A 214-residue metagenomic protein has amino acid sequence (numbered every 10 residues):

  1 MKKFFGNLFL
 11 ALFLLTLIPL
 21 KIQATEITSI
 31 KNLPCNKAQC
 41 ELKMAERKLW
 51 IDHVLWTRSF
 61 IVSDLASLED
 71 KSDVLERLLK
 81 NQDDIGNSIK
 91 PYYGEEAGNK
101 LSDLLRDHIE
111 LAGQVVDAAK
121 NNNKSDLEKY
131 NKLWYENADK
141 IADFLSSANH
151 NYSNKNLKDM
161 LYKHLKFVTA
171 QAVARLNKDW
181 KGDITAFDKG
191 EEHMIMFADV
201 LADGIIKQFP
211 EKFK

Functional and structural regions predicted by a protein language model:
M1-F9: Bacterial N-terminal signal peptides that target proteins for export
F9-L17: Bacterial N-terminal signal peptides
I22-E26: Boundary at the C-terminal end of the N-terminal hydrophobic targeting segment
T28-I30, A38-K43, L49-D64, L78 (+3 more regions): C-terminal amphipathic alpha-helix
V54-Q82, I89, A97-G113: Early exported N-terminus immediately downstream of N-terminal targeting peptides
S88-E95, N99, Q208, K212: Soluble extracellular-acting proteins and domains
E95-W134: Mid-length scaffold segments of soluble, non-membrane domains
